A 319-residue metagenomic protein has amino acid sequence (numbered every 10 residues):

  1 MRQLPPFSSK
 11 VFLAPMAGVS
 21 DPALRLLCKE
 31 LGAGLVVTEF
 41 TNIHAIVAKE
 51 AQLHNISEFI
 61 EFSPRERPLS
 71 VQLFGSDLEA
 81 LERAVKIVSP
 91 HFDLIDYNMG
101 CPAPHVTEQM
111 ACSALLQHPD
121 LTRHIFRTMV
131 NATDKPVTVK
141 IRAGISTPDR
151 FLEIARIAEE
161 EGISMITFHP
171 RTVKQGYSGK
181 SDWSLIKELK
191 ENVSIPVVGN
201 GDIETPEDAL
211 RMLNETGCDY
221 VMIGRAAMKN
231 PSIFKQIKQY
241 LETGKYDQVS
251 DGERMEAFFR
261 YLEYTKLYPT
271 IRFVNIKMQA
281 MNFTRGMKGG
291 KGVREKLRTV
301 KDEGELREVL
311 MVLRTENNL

Functional and structural regions predicted by a protein language model:
M1, F7, P22-A23, R127 (+6 more regions): Alpha/beta catalytic cores of nucleotide-metabolism and tRNA/nucleoside-modifying enzymes
M1-F7, M16-I87: Glycine-rich, positively charged N-terminal anion/phosphate-binding segment
V11-P15, V36-T38, L69-L73, I95 (+4 more regions): Hydrophobic faces of well-ordered beta-strands that scaffold small-molecule active sites in alpha/beta enzyme cores
L13, C28, E39, V71 (+8 more regions): Conserved, mostly hydrophobic/aromatic
M16-G18, T41-I43, F74-S76, G100-P102 (+4 more regions): Active-site beta-loop-alpha junctions enriched in small/polar residues
E82-I95, M99-Q109, D120-I195: Alpha/beta enzyme core
M110-L116: Short glycine-enriched, charge-decorated loop/helix-capping segments at active-site entrances that position
